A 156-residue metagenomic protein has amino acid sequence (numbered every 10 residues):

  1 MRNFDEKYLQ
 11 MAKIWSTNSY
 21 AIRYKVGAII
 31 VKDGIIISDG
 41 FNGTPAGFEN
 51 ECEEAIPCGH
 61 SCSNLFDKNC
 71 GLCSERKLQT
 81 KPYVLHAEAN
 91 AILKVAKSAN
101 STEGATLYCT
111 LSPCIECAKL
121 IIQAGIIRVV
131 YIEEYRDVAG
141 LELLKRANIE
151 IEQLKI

Functional and structural regions predicted by a protein language model:
M1-I156: Zinc-dependent deaminase catalytic domain
